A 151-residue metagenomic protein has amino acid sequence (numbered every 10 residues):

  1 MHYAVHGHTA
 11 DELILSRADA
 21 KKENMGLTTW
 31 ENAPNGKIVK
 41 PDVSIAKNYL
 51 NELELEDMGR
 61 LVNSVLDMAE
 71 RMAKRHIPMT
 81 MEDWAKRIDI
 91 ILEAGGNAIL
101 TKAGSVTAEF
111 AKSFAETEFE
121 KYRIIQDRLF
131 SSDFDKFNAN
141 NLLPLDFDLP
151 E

Functional and structural regions predicted by a protein language model:
H2-E151: Positively charged, phosphate-engaging catalytic surfaces used for nucleic-acid and nucleotide handling
